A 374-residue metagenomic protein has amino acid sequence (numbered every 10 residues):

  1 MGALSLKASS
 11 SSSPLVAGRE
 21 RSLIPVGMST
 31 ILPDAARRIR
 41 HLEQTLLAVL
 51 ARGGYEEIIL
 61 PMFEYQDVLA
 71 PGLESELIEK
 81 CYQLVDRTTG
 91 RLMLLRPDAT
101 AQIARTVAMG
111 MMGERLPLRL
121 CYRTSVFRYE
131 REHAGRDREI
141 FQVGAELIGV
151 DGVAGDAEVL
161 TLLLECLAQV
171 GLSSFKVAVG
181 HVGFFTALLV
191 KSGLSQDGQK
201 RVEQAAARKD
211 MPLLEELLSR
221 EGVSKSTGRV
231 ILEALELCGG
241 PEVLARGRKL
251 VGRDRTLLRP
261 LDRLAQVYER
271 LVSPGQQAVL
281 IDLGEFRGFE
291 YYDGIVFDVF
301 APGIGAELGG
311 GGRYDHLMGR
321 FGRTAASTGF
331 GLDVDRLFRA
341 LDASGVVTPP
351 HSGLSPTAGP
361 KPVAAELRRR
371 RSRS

Functional and structural regions predicted by a protein language model:
G2, K7, A35, H41-G53 (+4 more regions): Positively charged, Gly/Ser-enriched RNA/tRNA-binding surfaces
G2-P97, A101, A157, A178: TRNA-binding/sensing appendages of the translation machinery
I58-P61, V177-G180, Q199, G228 (+1 more regions): Residue-level detector of family-conserved "landmark" positions at structurally sensitive sites
M62-E79, G180-K191, E285-D293: Beta-rich nucleic-acid/ligand-interaction surfaces
K80-T88, G193-E216: Acidic, His- and aromatic-enriched active-site or binding-groove loops in soluble protein domains that engage sugars
V170-S174, G183-F185, G198: Extended alpha-helical scaffolds
A178-V179, V202-A205, S374: A generic structural motif
H181, K209-D210, G240: Short, solvent-exposed helix-helix connector turns and helix-capping sites enriched in acidic/polar residues
